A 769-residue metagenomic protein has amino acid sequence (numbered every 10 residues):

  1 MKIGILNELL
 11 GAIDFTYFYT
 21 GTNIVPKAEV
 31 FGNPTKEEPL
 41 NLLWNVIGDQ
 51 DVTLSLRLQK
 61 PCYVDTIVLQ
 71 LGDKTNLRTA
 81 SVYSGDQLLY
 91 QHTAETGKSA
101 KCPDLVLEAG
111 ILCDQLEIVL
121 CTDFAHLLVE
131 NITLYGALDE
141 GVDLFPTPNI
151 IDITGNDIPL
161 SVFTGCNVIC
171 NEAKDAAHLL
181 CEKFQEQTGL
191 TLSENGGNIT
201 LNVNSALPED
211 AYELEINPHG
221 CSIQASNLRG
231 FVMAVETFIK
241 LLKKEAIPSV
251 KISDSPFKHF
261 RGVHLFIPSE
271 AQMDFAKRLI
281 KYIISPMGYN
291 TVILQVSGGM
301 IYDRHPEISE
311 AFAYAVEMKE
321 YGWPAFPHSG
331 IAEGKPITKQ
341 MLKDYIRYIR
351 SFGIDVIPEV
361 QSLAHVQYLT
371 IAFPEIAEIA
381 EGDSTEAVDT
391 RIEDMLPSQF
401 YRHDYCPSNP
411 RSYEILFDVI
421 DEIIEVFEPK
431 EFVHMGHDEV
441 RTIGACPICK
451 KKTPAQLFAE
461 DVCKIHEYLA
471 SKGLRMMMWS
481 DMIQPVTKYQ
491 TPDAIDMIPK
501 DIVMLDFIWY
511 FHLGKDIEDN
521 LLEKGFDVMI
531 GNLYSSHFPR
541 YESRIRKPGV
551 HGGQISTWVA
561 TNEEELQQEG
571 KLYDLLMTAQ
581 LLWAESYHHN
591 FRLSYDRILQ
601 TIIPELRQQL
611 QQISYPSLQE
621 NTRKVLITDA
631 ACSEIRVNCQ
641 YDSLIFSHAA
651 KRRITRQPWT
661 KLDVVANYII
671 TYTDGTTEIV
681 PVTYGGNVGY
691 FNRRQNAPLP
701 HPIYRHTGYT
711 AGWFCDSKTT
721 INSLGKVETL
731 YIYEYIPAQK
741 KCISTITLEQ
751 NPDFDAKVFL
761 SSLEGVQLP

Functional and structural regions predicted by a protein language model:
M1-K60, G72-N76, T133-E140, Q608-N621: Disordered, acidic Ser/Thr/Pro-rich linker "stalks" and the adjacent N-terminal cap of the next globular domain
I47-V52, P61, D73-L138, T719-L724: Trp- and acidic/polar-enriched beta-sheet ligand-binding modules for extracellular glycan and matrix recognition
D51, Q59-T66, L112-C113, N638-I645 (+1 more regions): Extended extracellular/luminal ectodomain segments enriched in beta-structured repeat modules
T66, Q115, G262, T291 (+4 more regions): Residues at the N-termini of beta-strands
L71-D73, Q608-P769: N-terminal/edge-of-domain interface segments
A137-D254, M478-V486, Q490, K500 (+1 more regions): Acidic, contiguous N-terminal accessory segments
F145-G155, I169, D344-R347, G353 (+4 more regions): Substrate-binding groove of N-acetylhexosamine-processing glycoside hydrolases
N217-K450, L457: Feature activates predominantly on carbohydrate-active enzymes
